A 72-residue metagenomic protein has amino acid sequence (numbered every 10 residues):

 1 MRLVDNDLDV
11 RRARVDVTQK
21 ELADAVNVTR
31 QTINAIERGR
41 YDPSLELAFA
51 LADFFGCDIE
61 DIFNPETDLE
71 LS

Functional and structural regions predicted by a protein language model:
M1-R14: A short, Lys/Arg-rich alpha-helix, primarily the initiator
N6, D16-V17, P43-E46: Residue-level signal for the short linker/turn that defines the boundary of a DNA-recognition helix
A13, D24, D53: Alpha-helical residues within the helix-turn-helix
D16-A35: Short alpha-helical DNA-recognition segment
T32, D42, D61: Residues in the helix-turn-helix
E46-D61: DNA major-groove recognition helix of helix-turn-helix/homeodomain DNA-binding modules
D53, F63-S72: Short, charged recognition helix plus adjacent turn of helix-turn-helix-like nucleic-acid-binding domains
